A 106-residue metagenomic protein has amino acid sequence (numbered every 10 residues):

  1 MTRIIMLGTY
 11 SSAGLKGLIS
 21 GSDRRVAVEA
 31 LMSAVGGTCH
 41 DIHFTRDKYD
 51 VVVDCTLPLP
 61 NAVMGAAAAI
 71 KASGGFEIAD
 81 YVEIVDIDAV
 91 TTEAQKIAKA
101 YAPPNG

Functional and structural regions predicted by a protein language model:
M1-A30, T38, D47, D86-G106: Short S/T/G/P-rich N-terminal loop/turn motif that feeds into the first structured element of a domain
I5-T9, H43-A66: Short, well-ordered beta-strand segments in beta-rich or mixed alpha/beta enzyme and ligand-binding folds
G14, V53, D80: Short, flexible active-site loop motifs that bind/organize anionic cofactors or intermediates
S33: Anion (oxyanion) recognition and catalysis
G36-H43, I78-D80: A short linear hydrophobic-aromatic micro-motif
L57-V85: An amphipathic, aromatic/His-enriched active-site/gating alpha helix that lines ligand/cofactor pockets
